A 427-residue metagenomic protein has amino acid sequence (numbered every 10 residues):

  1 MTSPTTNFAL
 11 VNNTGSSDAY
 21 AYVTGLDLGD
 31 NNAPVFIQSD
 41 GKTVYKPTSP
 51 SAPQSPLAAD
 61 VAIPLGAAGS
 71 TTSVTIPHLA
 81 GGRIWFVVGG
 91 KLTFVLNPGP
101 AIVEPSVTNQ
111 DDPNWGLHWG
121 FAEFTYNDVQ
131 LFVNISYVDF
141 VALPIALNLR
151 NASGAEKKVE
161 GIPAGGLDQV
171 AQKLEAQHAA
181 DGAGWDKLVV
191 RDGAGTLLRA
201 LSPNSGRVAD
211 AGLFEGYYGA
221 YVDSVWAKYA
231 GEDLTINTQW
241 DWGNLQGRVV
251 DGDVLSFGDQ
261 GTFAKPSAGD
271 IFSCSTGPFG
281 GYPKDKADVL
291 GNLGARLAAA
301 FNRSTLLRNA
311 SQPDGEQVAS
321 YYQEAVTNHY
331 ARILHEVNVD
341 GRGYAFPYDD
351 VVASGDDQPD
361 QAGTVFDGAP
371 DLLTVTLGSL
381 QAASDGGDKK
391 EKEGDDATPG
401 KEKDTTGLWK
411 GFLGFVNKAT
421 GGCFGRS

Functional and structural regions predicted by a protein language model:
T2-S427: Extracellular low-complexity, O-glycosylation-prone Ser/Thr/Pro/Gly-rich "stalks" and linkers flanking catalytic
